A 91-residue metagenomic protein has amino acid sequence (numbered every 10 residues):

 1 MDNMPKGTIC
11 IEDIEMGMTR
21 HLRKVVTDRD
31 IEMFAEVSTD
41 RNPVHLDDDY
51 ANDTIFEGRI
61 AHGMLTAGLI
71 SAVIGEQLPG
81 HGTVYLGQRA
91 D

Functional and structural regions predicted by a protein language model:
D2-A61: Catalytic strand-loop segment that frames the active site of acyl-thioester-processing enzymes
N52-A61, L65-D91: Hydrophobic beta-strand-centered segment that forms part of the acyl-chain substrate-binding groove
